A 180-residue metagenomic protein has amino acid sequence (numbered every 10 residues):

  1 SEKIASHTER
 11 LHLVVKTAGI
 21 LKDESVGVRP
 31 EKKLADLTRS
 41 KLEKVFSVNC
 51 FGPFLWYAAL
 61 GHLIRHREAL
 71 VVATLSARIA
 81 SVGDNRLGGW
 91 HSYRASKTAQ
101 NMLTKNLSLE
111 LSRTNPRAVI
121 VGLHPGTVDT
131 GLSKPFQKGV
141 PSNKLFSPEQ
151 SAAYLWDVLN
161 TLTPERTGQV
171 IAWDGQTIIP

Functional and structural regions predicted by a protein language model:
S1, Y57, T104, A152-L155: Short-chain dehydrogenase/reductase
S1-R10: Conserved Rossmann-fold cofactor-binding substructure of NAD(P)-dependent oxidoreductases
R10, V14-V15, G19: Conserved hydrophobic beta-strands of the Rossmann-like cofactor-binding core in SDR/related NAD(P)H-dependent
V15, A73, I120-L123, S133: Hydrophobic structural elements of the Rossmann-like NAD(P)H-binding subdomain that define the short-chain
I20-S25, P30-C50, L55, R65-T114 (+1 more regions): Catalytic loop of short-chain dehydrogenase/reductase
L55-L63, L107, R117-A118, T161 (+1 more regions): A structural motif corresponding to the C-terminal end of an alpha-helix and its immediate exit/capping segment
G122, T130, K134-P180: C-terminal helical subdomain
